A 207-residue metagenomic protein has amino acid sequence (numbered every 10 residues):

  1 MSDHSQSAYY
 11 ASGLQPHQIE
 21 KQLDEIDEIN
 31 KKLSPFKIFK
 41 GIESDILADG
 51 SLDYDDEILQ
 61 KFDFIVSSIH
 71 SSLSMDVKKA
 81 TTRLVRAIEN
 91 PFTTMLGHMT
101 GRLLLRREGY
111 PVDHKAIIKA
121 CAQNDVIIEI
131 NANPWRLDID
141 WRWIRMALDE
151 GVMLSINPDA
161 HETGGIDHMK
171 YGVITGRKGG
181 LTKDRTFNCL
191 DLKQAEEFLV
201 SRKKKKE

Functional and structural regions predicted by a protein language model:
M1, Q6-F36, A48-E207: Charged catalytic cores and adjacent phosphate/nucleic-acid-binding surfaces used for phosphate/nucleic-acid chemistry
I42-E43: Core AdoMet radical
